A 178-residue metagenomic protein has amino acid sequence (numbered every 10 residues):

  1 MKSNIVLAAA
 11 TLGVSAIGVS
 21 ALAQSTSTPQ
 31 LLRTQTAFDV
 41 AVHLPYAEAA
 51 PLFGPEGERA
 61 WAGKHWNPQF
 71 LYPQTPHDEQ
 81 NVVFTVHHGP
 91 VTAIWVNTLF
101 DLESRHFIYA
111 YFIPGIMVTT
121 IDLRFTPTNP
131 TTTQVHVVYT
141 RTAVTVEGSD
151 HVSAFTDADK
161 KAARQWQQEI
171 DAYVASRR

Functional and structural regions predicted by a protein language model:
M1-A9: Bacterial N-terminal signal peptides that target proteins for export
A9-A16: Bacterial N-terminal signal peptides
A21-P76: Hydrophobic ligand-binding cavity/cleft-lining segments
V40-L44, G115, S153, D157-K161: Soluble non-cytosolic domains of exported or imported proteins
Y46, F53-A60, H88, D159 (+2 more regions): Sec/Tat-exported extracytoplasmic proteins
E48-F53, F84, N97, F107-Y109 (+1 more regions): Hydrophobic pocket/interface hotspot
H88-T132, T140-T142, Y173: Hydrophobic-ligand binding "helix-grip"
Q134, T140-R178: A conserved amphipathic terminal alpha-helix motif
